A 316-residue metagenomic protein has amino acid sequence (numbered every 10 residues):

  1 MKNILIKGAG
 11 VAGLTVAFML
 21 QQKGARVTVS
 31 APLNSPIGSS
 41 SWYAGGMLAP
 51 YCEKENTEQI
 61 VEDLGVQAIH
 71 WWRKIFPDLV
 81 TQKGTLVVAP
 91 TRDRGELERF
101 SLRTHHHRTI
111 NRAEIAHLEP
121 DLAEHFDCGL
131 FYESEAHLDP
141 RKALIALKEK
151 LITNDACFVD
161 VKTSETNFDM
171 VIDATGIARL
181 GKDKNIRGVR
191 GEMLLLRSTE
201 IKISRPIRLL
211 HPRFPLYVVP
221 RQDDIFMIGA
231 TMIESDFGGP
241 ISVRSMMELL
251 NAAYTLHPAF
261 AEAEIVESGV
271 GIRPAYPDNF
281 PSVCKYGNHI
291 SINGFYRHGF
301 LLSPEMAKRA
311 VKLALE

Functional and structural regions predicted by a protein language model:
K2-T28: N-terminal Rossmann-like FAD-binding beta1-loop-alpha1 element of flavoenzymes
K7, N167-I177, A307: Short hydrophobic core segments
T15, M170-E264: Flavin-dependent oxidoreductases
Q22-S41: Glycine-rich FAD pyrophosphate-binding loop
G45-L118: Dinucleotide-binding Rossmann-like beta1-alpha1 core, especially the glycine-rich loop that anchors the ADP
N56-V66, V88-R94, L130-A146, P240-S245 (+1 more regions): Short beta-strand to alpha-helix junction loop
L130-S164, A174: Helical element adjacent to the flavin cofactor pocket in flavoenzyme catalytic cores
A263-E316: C-terminal catalytic lobe of FAD-dependent flavoproteins
